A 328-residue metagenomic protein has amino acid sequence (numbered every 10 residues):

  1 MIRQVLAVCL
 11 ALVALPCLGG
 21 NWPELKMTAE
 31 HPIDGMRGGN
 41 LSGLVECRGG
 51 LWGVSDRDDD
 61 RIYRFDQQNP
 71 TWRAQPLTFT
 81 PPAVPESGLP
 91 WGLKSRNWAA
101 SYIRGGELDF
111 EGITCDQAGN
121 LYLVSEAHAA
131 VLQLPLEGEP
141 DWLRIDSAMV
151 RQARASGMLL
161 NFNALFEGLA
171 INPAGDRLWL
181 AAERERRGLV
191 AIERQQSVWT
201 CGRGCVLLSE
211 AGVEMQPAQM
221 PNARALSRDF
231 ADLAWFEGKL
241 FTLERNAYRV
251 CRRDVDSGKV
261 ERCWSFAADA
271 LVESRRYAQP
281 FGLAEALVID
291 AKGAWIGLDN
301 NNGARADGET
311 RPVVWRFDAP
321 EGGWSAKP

Functional and structural regions predicted by a protein language model:
M1-L6: Bacterial N-terminal signal peptides that target proteins for export
A7-A14: Bacterial N-terminal signal peptides
C17-P328: Sequence/structural signature of beta-propeller domains
